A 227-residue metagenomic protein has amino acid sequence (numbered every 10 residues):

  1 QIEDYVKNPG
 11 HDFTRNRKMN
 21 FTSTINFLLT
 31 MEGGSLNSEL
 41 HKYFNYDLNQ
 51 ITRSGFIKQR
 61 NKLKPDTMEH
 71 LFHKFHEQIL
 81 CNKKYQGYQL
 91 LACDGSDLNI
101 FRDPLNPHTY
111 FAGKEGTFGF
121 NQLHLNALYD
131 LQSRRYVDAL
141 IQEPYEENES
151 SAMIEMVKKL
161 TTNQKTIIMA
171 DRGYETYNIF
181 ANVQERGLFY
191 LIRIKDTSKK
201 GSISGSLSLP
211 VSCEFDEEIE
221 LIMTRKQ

Functional and structural regions predicted by a protein language model:
Q1-Q227: Conserved, well-structured functional cores that handle cations and Mg-NTP chemistry
